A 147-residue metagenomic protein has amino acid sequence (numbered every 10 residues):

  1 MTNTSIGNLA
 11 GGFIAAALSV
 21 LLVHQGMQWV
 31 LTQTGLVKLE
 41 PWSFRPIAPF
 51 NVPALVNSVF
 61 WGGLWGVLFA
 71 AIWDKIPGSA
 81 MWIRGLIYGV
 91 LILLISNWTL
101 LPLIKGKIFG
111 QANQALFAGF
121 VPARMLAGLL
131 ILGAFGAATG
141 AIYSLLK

Functional and structural regions predicted by a protein language model:
M1-K147: Juxtamembrane/disordered regions of integral membrane proteins
